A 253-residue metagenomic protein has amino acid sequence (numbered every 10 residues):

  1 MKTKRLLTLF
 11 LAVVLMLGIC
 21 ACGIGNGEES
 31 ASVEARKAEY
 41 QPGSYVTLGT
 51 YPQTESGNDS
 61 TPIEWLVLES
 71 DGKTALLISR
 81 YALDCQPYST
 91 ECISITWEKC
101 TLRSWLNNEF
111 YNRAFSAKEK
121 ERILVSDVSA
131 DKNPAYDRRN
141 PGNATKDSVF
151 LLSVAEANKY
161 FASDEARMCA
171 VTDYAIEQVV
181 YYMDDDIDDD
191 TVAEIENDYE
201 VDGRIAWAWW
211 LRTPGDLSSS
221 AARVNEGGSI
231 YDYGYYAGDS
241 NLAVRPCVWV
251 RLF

Functional and structural regions predicted by a protein language model:
M1-F10: Bacterial N-terminal signal peptides that target proteins for export
G18-A21: C-terminal motif of bacterial Sec signal peptides marking the signal peptidase cleavage site
G23-G25: Bacterial signal peptide processing site
E29-F253: Collagenous Gly-X-Y triple-helix signature in extracellular proteins
